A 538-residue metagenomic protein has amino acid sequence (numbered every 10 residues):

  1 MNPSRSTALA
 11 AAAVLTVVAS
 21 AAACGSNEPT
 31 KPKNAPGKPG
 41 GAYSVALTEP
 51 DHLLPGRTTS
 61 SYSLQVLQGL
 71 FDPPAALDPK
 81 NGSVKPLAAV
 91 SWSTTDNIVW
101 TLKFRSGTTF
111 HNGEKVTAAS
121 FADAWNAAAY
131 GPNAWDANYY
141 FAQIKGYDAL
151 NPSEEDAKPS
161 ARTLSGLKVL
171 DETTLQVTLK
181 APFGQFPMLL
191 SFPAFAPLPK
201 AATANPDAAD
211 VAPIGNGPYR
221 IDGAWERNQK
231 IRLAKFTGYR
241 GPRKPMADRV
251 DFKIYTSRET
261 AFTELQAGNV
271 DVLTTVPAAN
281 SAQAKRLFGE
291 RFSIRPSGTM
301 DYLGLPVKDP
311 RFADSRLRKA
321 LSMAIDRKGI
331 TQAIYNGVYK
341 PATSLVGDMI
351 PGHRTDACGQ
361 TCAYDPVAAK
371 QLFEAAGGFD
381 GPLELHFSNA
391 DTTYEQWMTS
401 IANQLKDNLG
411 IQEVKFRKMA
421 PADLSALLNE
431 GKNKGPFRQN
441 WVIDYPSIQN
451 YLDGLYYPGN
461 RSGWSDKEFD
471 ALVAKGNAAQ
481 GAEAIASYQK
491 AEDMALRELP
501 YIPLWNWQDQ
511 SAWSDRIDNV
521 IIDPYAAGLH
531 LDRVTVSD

Functional and structural regions predicted by a protein language model:
L15, I325-G352, T393-N403, S425-D538: Detector for C-terminal structural segments
A46-D96, I214, P503: N-terminal lobe/hinge region of extracytoplasmic solute-binding protein
V90-F141, Q176, R311: Aromatic- and charge-enriched surface segment that lines or borders ligand/interaction sites
V116-N126, E172-T178, P218, A247-R249 (+5 more regions): Alpha-helical secondary-structure segments
A129, N133-P199: Surface-exposed binding/hinge segments that line and control ligand-binding clefts or catalytic entry sites
K158, T173, L179-P245, R249: Gly/Pro-rich hinge or "lid" segments in bacterial periplasmic/extracellular proteins
A204-D207, P213, G238-Q283: Ligand-site clamp/hinge motif
K340-A375, N389-Q396: Structural transition elements
